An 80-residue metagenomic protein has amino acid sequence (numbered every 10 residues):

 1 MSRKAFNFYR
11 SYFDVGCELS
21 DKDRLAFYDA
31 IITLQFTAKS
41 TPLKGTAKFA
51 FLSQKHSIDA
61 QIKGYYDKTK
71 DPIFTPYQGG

Functional and structural regions predicted by a protein language model:
M1-F74, G80: Detector for short helical micro-motifs
